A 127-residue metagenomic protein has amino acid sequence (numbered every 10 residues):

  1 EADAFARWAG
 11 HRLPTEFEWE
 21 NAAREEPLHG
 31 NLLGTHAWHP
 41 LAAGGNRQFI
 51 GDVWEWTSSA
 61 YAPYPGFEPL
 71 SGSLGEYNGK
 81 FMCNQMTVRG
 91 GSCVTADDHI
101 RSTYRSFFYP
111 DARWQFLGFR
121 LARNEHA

Functional and structural regions predicted by a protein language model:
E1-R101: Functional-site microenvironments in short loops/helix caps that host divalent-cation chemistry
S59-P63, S106, A127: Short, well-ordered loop/turn and helix-capping segments at boundaries between secondary-structure elements and domains
G75-K80, S106-R113: Short proline/glycine-enriched turn/loop segments at secondary-structure junctions
R113-A127: Short, structured beta-strand segments at or near domain termini in extracellular proteins/domains
